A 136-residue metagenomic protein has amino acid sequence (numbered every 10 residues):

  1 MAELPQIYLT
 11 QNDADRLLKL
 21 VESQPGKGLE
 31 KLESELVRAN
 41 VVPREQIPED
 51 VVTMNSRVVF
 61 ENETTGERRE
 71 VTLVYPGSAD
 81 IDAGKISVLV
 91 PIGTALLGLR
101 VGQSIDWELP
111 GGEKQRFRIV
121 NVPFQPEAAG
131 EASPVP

Functional and structural regions predicted by a protein language model:
M1-V51: N-terminal intrinsically disordered, low-complexity, charge/repeat-rich segments that act as generic
N12, K27, T53, R68 (+3 more regions): Charged, alpha-helix-enriched surfaces in structured cytosolic catalytic cores of large nucleotide-utilizing machines
E30, E35-A79: Long amphipathic N-terminal alpha/beta scaffold segment
N40, D80-P91: Short, structured beta-strand/loop micro-motifs enriched in basic residues and often containing a Trp
V52-E63, E70-T72, V101-I105, L109-F124: FKBP-type peptidyl-prolyl cis-trans isomerase
G93-R100: Short nucleic-acid-contacting surface segments enriched for D/E, G, S/T with interspersed K/R
V122-P136: Short peripheral tails and domain-boundary helices/loops at the edges of structured domains
